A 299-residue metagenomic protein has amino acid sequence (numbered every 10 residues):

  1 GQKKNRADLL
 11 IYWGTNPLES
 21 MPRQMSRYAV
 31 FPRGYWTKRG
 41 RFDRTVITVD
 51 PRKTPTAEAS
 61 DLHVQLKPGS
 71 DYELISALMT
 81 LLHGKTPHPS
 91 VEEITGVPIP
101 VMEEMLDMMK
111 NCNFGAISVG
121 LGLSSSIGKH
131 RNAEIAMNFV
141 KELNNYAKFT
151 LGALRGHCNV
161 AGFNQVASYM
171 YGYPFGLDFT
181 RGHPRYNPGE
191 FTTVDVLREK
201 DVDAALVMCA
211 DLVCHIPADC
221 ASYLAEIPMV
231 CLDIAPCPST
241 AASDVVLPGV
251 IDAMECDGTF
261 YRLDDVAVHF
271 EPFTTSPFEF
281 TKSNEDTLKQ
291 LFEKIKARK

Functional and structural regions predicted by a protein language model:
G1-K148, Y173-K299: Non-catalytic alpha/beta scaffold blocks inside enzyme catalytic domains
K53-T54, K148-P174: Short connector loops at secondary-structure junctions
